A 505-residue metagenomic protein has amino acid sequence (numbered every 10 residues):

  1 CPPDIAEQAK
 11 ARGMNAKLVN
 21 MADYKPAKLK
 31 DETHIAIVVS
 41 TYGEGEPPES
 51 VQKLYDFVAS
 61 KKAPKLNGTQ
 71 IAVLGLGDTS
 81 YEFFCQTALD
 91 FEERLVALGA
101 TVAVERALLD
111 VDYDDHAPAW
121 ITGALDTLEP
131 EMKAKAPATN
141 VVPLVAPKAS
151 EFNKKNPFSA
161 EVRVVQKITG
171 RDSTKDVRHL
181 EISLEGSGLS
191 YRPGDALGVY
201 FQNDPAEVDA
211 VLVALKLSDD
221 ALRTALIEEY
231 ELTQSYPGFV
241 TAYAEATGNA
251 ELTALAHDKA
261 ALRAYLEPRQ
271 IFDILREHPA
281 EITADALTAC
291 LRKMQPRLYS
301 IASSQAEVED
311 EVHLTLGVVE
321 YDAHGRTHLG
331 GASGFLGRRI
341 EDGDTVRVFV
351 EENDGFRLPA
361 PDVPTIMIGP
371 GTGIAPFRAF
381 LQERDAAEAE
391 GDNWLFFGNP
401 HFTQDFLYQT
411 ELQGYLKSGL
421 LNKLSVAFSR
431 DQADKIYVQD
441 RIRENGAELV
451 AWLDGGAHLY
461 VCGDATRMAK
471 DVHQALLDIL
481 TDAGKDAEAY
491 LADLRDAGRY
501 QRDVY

Functional and structural regions predicted by a protein language model:
C1-Y505: FNR-like FAD-binding dehydrogenase module
